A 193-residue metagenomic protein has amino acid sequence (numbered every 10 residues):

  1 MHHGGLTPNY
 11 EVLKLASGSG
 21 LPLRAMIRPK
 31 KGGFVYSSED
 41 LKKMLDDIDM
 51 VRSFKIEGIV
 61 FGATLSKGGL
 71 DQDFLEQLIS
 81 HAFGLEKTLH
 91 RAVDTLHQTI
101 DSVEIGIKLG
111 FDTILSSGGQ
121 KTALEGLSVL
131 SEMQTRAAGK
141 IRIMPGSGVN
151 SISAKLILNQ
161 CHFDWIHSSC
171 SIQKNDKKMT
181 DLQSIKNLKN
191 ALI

Functional and structural regions predicted by a protein language model:
M1-G5, M50, F54-S66, F111-L124 (+1 more regions): Glycine-rich phosphate-binding active-site loops on the catalytic face of alpha/beta enzymes
G4-P8, Y36, K67-L70, Q98 (+3 more regions): Secondary-structure boundary/capping motif
G5-K31, L70-A92, E125-S151, L182-I193: Alpha-helix-loop-beta-strand connector modules within alpha/beta enzyme cores
L6-L13, S17-D73, K108-L109: Active-site beta->alpha loop and helix N-cap motifs at the rims of alpha/beta catalytic domains
G33-M50, D94-L109, L130-G139, I143 (+1 more regions): Catalytic cores of alpha/beta
G33-V35, L65, L89-H90, S116-Q120 (+1 more regions): Short, contiguous strand/loop micro-motifs
R52-S102: Hydrophobic, well-structured mid-protein blocks that either form specific transmembrane helices
H81, G106-L109, S117: Short hydrophobic alpha-helical module
